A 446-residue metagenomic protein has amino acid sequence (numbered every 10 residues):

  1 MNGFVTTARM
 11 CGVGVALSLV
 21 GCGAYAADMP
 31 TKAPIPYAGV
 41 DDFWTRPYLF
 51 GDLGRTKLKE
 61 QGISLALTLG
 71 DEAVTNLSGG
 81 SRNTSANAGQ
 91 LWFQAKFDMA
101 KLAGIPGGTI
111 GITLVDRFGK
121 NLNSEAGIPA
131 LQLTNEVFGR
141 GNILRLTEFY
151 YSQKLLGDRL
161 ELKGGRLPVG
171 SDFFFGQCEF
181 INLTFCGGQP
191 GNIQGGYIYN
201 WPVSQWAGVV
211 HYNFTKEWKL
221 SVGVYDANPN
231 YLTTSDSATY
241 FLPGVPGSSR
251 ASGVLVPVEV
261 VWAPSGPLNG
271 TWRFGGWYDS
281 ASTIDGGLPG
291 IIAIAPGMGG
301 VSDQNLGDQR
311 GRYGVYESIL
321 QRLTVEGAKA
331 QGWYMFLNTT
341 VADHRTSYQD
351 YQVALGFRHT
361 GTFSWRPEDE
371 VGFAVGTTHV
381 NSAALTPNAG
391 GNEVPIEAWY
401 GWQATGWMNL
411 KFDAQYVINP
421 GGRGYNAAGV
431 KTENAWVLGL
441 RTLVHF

Functional and structural regions predicted by a protein language model:
F4, M10-N76, R82, D98-G104: N-terminal periplasmic/intermembrane-space "pro-region" immediately following the signal or transit peptide
Y25-I63, P168-Q177, N182, G287 (+3 more regions): Outer-membrane beta-barrel biogenesis signature
L49-L65, D98-I110, L156-R159, E217 (+4 more regions): Short loop/turn motifs that connect adjacent beta-strands in outer-membrane beta-barrel proteins
L65-A73, I110-D116, L162-R166, V222-D226 (+6 more regions): Transmembrane beta-barrel strands of outer-membrane/channel proteins
L67, F93-F97, E148-Q153, G208-Y212 (+5 more regions): Residues on the lipid-exposed face of transmembrane beta-strands in outer-membrane beta-barrel proteins
T84, A88-N230, S347-L385: Outer membrane beta-barrel
P243-S249, E259-V261, G275-Q309, Y313 (+3 more regions): Outer membrane beta-barrel transmembrane domains
T432-F446: Outer-membrane beta-barrel "beta-signal"
